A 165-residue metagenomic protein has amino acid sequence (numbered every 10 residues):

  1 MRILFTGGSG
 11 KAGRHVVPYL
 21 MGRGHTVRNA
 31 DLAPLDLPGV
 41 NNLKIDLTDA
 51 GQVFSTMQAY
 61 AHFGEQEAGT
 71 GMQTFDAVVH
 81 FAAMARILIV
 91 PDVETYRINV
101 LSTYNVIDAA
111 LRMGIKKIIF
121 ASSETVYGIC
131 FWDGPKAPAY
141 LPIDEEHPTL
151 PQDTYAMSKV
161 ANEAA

Functional and structural regions predicted by a protein language model:
I3-R23: N-terminal Rossmann NAD(P)H-binding glycine-rich loop of SDR-like oxidoreductase domains
P18, T103-Y104, V160-A164: Conserved active-site helix of classical SDR/Rossmann-fold NAD(P)-dependent CH-OH oxidoreductases
H25-D36: Conserved glycine-rich Rossmann-like NAD(P)H-binding loop of the short-chain dehydrogenase/reductase
D36-G51: Rossmann-fold cofactor-recognition segment
N42, T95-Y96, A110: A hydrophobic alpha-helix adjacent to the NAD(P)-binding/active-site core of NAD(P)-dependent oxidoreductases, strongly
L47-I98: NAD(P)H-binding glycine-rich loop region in Rossmannoid oxidoreductase-like domains and their noncatalytic homologs
N105-Q152: Conserved Rossmann-fold NAD(P)-dependent oxidoreductase catalytic core, especially the SDR/UDP-sugar
L150-A165: Active-site Tyr-X1-5-Lys
